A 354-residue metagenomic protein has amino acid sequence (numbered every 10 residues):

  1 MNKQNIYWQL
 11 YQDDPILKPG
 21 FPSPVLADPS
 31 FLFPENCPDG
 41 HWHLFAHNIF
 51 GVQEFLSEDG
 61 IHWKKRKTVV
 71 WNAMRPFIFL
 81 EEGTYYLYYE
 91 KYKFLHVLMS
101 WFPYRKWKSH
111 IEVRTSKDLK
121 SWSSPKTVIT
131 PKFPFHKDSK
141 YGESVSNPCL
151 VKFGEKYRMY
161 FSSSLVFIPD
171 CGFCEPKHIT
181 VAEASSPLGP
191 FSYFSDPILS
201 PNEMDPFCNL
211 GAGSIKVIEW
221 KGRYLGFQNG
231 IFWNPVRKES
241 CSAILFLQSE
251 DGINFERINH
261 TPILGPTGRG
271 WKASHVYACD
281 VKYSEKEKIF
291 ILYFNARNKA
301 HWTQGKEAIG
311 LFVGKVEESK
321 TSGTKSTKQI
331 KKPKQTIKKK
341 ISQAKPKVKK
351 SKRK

Functional and structural regions predicted by a protein language model:
M1-S146, V151-N209, I218-S274, S284-K331: Beta-rich carbohydrate-recognition and catalytic domains
C279: Extracellular glycan/ECM-engagement signal in secreted proteins
K325-K354: Intrinsically disordered, Lys/Arg-rich low-complexity segments
